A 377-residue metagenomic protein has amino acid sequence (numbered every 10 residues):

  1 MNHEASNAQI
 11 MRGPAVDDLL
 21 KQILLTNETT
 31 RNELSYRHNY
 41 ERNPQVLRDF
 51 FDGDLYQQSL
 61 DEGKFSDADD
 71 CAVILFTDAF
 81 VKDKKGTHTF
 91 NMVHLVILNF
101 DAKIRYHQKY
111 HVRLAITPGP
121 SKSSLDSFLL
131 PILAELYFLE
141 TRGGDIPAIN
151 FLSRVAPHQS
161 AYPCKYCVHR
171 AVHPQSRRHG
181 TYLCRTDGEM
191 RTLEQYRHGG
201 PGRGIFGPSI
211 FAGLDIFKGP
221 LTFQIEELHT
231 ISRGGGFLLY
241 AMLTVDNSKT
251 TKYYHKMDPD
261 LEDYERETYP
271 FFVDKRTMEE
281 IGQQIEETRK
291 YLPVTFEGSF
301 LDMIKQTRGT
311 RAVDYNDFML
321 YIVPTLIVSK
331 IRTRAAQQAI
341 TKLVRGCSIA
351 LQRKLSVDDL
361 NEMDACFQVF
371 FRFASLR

Functional and structural regions predicted by a protein language model:
M1-E41, F138-G309: Domain-level detector for long, ordered catalytic/regulatory cores in large eukaryotic signaling and trafficking
E4-T89: Structured nucleic-acid-interacting core domains from mobile-element enzymes and related host factors, especially RNase
L55-S59, F65-S66, C71-G119, H169 (+2 more regions): Acidic, metal-ligating active-site segments
F65, D69, A156, T277 (+4 more regions): Secondary-structure capping and boundary motifs in well-ordered enzyme cores
K82-K85, P118-L125, G309-A312, K330-R334 (+1 more regions): Conserved, non-catalytic sequence blocks in retroelement Pol enzymes and Pol-derived host proteins
G86-F90, H107-K109, D126-L130, L152-R154 (+3 more regions): Short coil/turn segments at secondary-structure boundaries
A335-R377: Alpha-helical bundle/repeat cores within regulatory domains of eukaryotic proteins
